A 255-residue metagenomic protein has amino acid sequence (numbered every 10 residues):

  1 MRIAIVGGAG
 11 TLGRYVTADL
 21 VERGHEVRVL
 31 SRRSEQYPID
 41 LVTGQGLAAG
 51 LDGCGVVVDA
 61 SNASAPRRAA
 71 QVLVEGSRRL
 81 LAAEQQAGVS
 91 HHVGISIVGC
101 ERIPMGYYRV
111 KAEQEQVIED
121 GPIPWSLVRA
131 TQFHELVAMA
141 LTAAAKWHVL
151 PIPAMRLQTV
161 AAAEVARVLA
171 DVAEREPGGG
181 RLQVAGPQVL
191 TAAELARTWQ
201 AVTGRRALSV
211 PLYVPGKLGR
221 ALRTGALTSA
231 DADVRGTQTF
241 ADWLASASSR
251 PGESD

Functional and structural regions predicted by a protein language model:
M1-H25: N-terminal Rossmann NAD(P)H-binding glycine-rich loop of SDR-like oxidoreductase domains
I3, A9-T11, A163-D255: Mid/C-terminal beta-alpha module of Rossmann-like enzyme folds, strongest in SDR-family dehydrogenases/epimerases
V6, G10, A70-V74, P104-A112 (+3 more regions): Short-chain dehydrogenase/reductase
Y15, D19, A83, V117 (+3 more regions): Rossmann-fold NAD(P)-dependent oxidoreductase module
V29-A87, I97-I103: NAD(P)H-binding glycine-rich loop region in Rossmannoid oxidoreductase-like domains and their noncatalytic homologs
S77-L80, V110-G121: Conserved catalytic Lys-bearing alpha helix of Rossmann-like short-chain dehydrogenase/reductases
S96, E115-M139: Conserved beta-loop-beta element that borders a ligand/cofactor-binding pocket
W125-S126, M139-V160, E164: A conserved pocket-lining segment of Rossmann-fold NAD(P)-dependent short-chain dehydrogenase/reductase
